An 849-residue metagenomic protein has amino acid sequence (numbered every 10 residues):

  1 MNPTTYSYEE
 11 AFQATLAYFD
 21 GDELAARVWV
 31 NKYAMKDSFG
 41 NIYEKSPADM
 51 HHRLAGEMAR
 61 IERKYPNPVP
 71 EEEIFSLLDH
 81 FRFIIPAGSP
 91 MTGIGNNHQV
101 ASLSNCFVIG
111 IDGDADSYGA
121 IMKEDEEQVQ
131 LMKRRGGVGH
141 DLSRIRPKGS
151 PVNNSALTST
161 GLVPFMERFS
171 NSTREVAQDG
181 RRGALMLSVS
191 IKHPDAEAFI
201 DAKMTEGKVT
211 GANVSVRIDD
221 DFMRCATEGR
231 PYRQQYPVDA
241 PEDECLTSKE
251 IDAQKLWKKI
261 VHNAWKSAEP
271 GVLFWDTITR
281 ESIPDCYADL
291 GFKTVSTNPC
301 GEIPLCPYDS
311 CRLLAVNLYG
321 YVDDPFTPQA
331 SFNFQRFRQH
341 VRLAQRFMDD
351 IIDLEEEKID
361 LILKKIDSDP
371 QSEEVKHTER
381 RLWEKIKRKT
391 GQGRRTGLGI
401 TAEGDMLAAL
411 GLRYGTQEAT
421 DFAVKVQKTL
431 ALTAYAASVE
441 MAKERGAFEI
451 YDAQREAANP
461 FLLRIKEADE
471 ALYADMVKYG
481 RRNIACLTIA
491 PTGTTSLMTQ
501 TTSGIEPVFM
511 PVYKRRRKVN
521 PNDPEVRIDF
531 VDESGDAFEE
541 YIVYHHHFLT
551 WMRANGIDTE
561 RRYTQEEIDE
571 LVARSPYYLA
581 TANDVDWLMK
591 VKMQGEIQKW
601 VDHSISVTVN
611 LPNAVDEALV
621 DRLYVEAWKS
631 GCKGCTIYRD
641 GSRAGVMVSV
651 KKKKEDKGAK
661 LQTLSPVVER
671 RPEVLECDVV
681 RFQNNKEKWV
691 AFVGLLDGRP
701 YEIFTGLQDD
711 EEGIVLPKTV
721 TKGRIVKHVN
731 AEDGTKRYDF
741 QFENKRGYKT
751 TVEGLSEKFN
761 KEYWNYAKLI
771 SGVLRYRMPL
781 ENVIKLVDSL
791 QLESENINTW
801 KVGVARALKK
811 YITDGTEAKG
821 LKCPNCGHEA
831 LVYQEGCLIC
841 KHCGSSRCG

Functional and structural regions predicted by a protein language model:
N2-E72, N154-R168, Q178-F292, D323-T327 (+4 more regions): Conserved, charged catalytic cores of large soluble enzymes
E23, R27, G301-I303, E355 (+5 more regions): Catalytic alpha/beta core of large soluble enzyme barrels
M35, E57-K64, L77-N154, L162-F165 (+12 more regions): Function-dense linear segments that define catalytic or interfacial modules in macromolecule-processing proteins
I74-F75, Q235-V238, H340-K387, G391 (+5 more regions): Internal maturation/activation junctions in enzymes
I218, R280-E281, C286-G291, N298 (+4 more regions): Terminal amphipathic helices with adjacent charged low-complexity linkers/tails
Y473-D475, S649-L695: Short, Gly/Pro- and small/polar-rich lid/capping loops
P824-H828, H842: Short, cysteine/histidine-rich loop/knuckle motifs that typically chelate Zn2+
G844-G849: Short Cys/His-rich micro-motifs in 6-15 aa windows
